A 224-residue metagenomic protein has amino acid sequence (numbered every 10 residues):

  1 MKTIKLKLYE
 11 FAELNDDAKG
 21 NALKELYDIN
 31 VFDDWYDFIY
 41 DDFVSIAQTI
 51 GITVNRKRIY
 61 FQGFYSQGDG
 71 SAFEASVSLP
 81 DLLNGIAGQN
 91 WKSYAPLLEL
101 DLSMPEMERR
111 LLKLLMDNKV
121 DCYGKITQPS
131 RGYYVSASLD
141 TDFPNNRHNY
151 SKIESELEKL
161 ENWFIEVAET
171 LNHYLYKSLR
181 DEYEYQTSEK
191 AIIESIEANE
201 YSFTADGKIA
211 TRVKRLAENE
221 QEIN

Functional and structural regions predicted by a protein language model:
M1-N224: Alpha-helical propensity feature that highlights long, continuous alpha-helices across diverse contexts
